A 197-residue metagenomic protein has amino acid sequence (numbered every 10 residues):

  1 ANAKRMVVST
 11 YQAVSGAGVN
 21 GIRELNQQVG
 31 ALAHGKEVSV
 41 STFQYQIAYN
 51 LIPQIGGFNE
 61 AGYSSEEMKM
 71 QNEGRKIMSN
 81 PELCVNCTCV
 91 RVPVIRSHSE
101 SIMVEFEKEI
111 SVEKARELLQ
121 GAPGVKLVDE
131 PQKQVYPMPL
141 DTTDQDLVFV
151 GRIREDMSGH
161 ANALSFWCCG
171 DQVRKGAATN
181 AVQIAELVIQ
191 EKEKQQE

Functional and structural regions predicted by a protein language model:
N2-L118: Active-site-lining helix/loop region of Rossmann-like oxidoreductase modules
L83-E197: C-terminal active-site/capping subdomain that shapes the small-molecule cofactor and substrate pocket of enzyme
